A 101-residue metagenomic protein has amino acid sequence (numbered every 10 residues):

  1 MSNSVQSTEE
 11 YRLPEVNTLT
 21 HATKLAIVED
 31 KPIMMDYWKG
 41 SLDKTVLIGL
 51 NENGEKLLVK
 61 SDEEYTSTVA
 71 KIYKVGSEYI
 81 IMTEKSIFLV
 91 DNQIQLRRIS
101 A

Functional and structural regions predicted by a protein language model:
M1-E78, E84-S86, N92-A101: N-terminal non-globular leader segments, chiefly Sec-dependent signal peptides
